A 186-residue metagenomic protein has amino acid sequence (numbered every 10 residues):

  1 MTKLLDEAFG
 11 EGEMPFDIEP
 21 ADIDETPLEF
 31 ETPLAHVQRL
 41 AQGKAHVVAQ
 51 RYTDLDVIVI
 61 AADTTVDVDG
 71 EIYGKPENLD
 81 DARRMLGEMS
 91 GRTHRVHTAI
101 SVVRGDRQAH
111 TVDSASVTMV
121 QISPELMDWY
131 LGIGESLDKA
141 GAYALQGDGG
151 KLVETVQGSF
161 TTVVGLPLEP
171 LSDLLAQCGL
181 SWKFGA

Functional and structural regions predicted by a protein language model:
M1-E19, Q177, S181: N-terminal G-site helix/loop of the GST-like fold
E11-F30, Q108-S114: Short glycine-rich, Thr/Ser-proximal phosphate-binding strand/loop in the N-terminal lobe of ATP-dependent enzymes
E31-A186: Anionic-ligand binding patches
